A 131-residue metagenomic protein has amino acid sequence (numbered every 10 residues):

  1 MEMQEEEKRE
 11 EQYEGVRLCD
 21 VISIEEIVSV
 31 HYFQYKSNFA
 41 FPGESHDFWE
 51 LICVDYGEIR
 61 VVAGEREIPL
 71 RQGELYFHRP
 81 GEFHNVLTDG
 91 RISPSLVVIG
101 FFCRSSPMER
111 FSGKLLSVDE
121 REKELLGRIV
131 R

Functional and structural regions predicted by a protein language model:
M1-P69, E82: Generic protein-terminus/edge-of-domain signal
E2-K8, V97-R110: Short, charged, low-hydrophobicity "junction" segments
E58, G81-S105: Ligand-binding loop in jelly-roll beta-barrel domains
A63-G64, L87-T88, M108: Short glycine-/acidic-enriched loop or helix-start segments at secondary-structure transitions that form or flank
G73-E74: Loop/turn positions that initiate beta-strands
P107-R131: Amphipathic alpha-helical segments enriched in hydrophobic/aromatic residues interleaved with Lys/Arg
